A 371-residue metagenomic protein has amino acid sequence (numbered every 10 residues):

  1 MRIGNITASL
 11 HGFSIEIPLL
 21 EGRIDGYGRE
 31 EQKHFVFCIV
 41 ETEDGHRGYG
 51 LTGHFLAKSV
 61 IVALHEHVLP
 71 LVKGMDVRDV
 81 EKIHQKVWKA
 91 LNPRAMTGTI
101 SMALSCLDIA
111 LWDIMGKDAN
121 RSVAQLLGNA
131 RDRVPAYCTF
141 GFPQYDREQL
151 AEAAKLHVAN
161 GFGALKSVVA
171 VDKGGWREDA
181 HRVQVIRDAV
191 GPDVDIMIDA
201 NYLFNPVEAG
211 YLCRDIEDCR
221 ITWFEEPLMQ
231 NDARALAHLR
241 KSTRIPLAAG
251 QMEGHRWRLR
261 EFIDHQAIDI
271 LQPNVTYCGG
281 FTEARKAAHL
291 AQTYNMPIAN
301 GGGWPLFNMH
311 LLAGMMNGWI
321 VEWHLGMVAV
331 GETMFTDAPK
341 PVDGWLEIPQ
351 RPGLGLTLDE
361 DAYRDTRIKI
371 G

Functional and structural regions predicted by a protein language model:
M1-Y49, G53, M327-E332: Structured beta-strand/loop patches that form or line metal/cofactor-binding pockets in enzymes
I3, G45, V68, L107 (+8 more regions): Conserved, mostly hydrophobic/aromatic
T7, E41-D118: Metal- or metallocofactor-binding catalytic centers and their adjacent structured scaffolds across diverse enzyme
T52, C138-F140, S167-V169, I198-Y202 (+5 more regions): A cross-domain feature marking catalytic cores of carbohydrate-active enzymes and several ubiquitous metabolic/repair
D108-Q144: Glycine-rich, aromatic-flanked loop segments that form ligand/cofactor-binding clefts across common enzyme folds
R133-T243: Metal-dependent enolase-superfamily TIM-barrel catalytic cores that perform enediolate-based chemistry
R214, R220, N231-W345, P349: Shared catalytic-loop signature of beta/alpha-barrel
M334-G371: C-terminal extensions of enzymes
